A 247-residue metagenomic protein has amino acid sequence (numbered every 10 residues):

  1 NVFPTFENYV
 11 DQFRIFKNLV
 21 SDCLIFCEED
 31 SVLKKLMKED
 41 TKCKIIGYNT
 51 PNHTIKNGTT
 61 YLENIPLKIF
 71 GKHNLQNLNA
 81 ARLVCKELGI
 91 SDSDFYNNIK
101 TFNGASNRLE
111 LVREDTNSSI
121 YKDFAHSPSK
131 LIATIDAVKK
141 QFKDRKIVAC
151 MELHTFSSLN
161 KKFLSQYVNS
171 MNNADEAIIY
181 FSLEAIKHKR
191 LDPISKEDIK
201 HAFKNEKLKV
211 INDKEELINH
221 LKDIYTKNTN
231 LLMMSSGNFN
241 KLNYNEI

Functional and structural regions predicted by a protein language model:
N1-I120, D144-R145, E197-H201, N205: Acidic, Mg2+-coordinating active-site environments of NTP-dependent enzymes
N1-N8, S158-N160, H188-K189, K241-Y244: Glycine/threonine-rich flexible loop motifs
I46-Y48, L208-D213, L217: Short acidic-hydrophobic, aromatic-tinged amphipathic segments that line or gate anion-handling sites
G104-N107, K122-I132: Glycine-rich phosphate/pyrophosphate-binding beta-alpha loops
A105, P128, A137-K204, N238: Active-site beta-alpha connecting loops in nucleotide-dependent enzymes
L109, D123, A177, M233: Hydrophobic, well-ordered secondary-structure elements that form the walls of internal hydrophobic environments
L217-Y225: Short amphipathic alpha-helix with an adjacent loop that forms part of the alpha/beta core around
L232-I247: Glycine/aspartate-rich loop-and-adjacent alpha/beta segment that forms the canonical ThDP
